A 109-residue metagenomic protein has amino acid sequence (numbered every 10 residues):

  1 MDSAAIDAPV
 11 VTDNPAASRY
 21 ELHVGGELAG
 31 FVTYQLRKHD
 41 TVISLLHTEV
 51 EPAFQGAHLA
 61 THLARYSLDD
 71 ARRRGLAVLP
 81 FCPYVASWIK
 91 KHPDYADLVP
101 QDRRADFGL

Functional and structural regions predicted by a protein language model:
D2-R19: Active-site rim helix/loop that mediates acceptor-substrate recognition in acyltransferases
S18-Y20, G25-E27, V32-T41: A conserved beta-strand-loop-helix scaffold within acyl/acetyltransferase catalytic domains
T48-Q55: A short, internal acetyl-CoA/4′-phosphopantetheine-binding micro-motif in the GNAT/acyltransferase core
G56-S67: Conserved acetyl-CoA-binding loop-helix of GNAT-fold acetyltransferases
A71: Hydrophobic pocket-lining residues that define ligand/cofactor binding sites across diverse proteins
R74-A105: C-terminal structural segments of small proteins and small subunits
